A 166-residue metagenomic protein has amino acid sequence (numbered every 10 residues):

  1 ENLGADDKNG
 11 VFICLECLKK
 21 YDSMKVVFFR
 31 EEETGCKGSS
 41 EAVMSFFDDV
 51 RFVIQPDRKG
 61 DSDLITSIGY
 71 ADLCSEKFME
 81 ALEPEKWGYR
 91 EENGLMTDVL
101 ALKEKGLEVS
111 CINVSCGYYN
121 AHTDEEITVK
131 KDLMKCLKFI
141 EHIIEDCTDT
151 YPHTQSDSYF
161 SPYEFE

Functional and structural regions predicted by a protein language model:
N2-K77, W87, E91, D98-V99 (+1 more regions): Acidic/histidine-rich catalytic neighborhood of metal-dependent amide-processing enzymes
A5, D61-T66, K86-N93, E126-K131 (+1 more regions): Low-complexity, flexible helical/coil segments
C14-C17, C36, C74, C111 (+3 more regions): Generic recognition of cysteine residues
K19-S23, E83-W87, L107, Y119 (+1 more regions): Generic secondary-structure signature for well-ordered alpha-helical cores
F46-P56, C111-D124, K138-E141, E166: Short, Lys/Arg-enriched charge-dense amphipathic segments
C74-P84, D132-I140: Gly/Ser/Thr-rich active-site loops/lids in small-molecule metabolic enzymes that frequently grip phosphoryl groups
R90-C136: Zn-dependent metallopeptidase/amidohydrolase metal-coordination segment
N120-E166: His/Asp/Glu-rich mid-to-C-terminal helical/loop segments that flank catalytic regions of hydrolases
